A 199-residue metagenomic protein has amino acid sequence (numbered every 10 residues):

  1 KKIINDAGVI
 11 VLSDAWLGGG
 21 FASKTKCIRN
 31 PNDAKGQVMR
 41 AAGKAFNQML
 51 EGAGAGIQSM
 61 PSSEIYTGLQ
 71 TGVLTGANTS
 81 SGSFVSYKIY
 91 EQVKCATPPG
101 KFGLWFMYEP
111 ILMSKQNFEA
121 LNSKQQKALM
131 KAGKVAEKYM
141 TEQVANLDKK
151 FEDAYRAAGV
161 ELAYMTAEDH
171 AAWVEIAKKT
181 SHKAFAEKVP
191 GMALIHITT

Functional and structural regions predicted by a protein language model:
K2-T199: N-terminal secretory/targeting leader peptides
